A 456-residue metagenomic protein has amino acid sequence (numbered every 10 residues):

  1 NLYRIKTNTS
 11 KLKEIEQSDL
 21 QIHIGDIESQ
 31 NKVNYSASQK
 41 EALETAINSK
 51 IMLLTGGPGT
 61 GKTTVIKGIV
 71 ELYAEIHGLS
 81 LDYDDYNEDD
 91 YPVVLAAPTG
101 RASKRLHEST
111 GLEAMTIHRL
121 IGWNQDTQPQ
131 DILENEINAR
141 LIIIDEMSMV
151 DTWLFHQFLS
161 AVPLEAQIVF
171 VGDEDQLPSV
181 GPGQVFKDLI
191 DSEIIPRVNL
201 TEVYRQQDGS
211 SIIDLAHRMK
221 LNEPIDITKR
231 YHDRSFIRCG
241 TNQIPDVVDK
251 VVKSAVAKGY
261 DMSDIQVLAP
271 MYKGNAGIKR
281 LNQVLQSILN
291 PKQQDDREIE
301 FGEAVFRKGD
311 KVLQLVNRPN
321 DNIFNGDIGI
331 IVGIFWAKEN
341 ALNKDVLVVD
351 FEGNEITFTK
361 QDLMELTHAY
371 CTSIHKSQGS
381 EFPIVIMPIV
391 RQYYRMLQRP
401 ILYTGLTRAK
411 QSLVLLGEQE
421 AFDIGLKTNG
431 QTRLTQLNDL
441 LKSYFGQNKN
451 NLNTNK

Functional and structural regions predicted by a protein language model:
N1-E41: Pre-P-loop entry segment of helicase/translocase ATPase cores
N1-I5, T9, S18, A42-T45 (+4 more regions): Conserved helicase motor core of P-loop NTPases
N48, L221, N325-K456: C-terminal accessory regions
L53, T63-T64, G68, L72-I76 (+9 more regions): Conserved helicase motor core of SF1/SF2 NTP-dependent helicases
L54, L95: Hydrophobic anchor at the beta1->P-loop junction of P-loop NTPases
G57, P98: P-loop (Walker A) phosphate-binding loop of NTP-binding proteins
T60: ATP-binding Walker
L72-Y83, D89-P92: Post-Walker A helix-loop "phosphate-sensing" segment adjacent to the P-loop in P-loop NTPases
